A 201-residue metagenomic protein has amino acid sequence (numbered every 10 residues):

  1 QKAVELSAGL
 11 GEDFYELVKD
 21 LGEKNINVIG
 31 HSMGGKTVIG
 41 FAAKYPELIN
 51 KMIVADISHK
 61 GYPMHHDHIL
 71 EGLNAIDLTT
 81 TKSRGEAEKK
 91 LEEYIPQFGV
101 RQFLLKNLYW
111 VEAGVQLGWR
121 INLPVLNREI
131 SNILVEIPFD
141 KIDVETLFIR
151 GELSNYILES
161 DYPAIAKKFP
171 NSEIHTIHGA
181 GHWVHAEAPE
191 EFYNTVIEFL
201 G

Functional and structural regions predicted by a protein language model:
Q1-I29, N194-I197: Active-site loop/oxyanion-hole signature of alpha/beta-hydrolase fold enzymes
G22-K24, P46-E47, D143-V144, N171: Active-site acidic short loop of glycosyltransferases
G30, G34, V38: Gly/Ala-rich beta-loop-alpha elbow adjacent to hydrolase catalytic centers
I39-K44, L48-K82: Flexible "cap/lid" loop of the alpha/beta hydrolase fold
M64, T79-L134: Conserved alpha/beta-hydrolase catalytic His-Asp/Glu region
E112-K168, E173-T176: Conserved serine/cysteine hydrolase catalytic core
S172-G201: Catalytic active-site module of serine/aspartate enzymes centered on a nucleophile-bearing elbow/loop
